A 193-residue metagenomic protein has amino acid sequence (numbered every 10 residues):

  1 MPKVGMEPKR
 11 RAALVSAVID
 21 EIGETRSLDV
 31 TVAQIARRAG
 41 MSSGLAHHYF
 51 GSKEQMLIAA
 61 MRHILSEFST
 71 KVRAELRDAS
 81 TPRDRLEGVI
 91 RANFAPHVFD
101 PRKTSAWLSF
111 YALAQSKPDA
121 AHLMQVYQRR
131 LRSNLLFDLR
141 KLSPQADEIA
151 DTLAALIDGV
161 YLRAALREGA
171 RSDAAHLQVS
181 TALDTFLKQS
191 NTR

Functional and structural regions predicted by a protein language model:
M1-K9, N191-R193: N-terminal intrinsically disordered/low-complexity leader segments
P2-K3, S16, E24, A60-G88: Amphipathic alpha-helical linker/stalk segments
A13, A17-E24, K71, E75-D78 (+2 more regions): Solvent-exposed, amphipathic alpha-helical segments
A13, A17-Q55, A59: Helix-turn-helix
A59, R73-K103, A150-L153, H176: Hydrophobic alpha-helical connector segments
V98-H122: Amphipathic alpha-helical segments used for helix-helix packing
A120-Q125, R140-R193: Hydrophobic/aromatic-rich alpha-helical bundle segments in the mid-to-C-terminal region
L123-R130, N134: Short, solvent-exposed amphipathic helices
